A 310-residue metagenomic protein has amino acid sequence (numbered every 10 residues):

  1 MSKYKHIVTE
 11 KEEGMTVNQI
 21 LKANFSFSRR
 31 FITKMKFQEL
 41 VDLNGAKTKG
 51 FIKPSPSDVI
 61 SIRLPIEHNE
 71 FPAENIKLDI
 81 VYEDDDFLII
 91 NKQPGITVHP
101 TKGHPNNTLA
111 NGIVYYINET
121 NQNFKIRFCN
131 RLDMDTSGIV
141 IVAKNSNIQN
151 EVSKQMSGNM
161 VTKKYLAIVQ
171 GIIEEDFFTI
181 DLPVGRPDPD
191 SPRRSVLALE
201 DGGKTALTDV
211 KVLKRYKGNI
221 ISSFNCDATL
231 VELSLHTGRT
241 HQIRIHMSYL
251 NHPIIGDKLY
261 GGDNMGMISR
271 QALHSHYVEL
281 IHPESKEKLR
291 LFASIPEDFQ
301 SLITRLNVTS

Functional and structural regions predicted by a protein language model:
M1-S310: RNA pseudouridine synthases
